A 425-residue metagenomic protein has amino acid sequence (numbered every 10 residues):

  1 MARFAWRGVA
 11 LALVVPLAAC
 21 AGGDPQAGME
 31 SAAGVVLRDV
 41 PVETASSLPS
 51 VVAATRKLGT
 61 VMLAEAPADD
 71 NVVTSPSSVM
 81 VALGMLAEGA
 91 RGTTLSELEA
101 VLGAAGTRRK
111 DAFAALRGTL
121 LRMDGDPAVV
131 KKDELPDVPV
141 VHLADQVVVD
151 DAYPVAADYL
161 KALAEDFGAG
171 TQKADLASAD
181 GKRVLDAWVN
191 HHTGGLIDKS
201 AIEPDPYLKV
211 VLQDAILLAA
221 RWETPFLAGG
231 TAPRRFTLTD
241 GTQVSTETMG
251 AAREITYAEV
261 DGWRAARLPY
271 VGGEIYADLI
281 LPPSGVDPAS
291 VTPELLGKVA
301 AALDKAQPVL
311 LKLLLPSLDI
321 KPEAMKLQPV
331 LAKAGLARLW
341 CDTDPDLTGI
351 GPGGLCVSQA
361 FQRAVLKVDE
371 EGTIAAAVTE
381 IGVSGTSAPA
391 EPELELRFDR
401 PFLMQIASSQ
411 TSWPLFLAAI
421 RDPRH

Functional and structural regions predicted by a protein language model:
A2-D175: Detector for small/aliphatic-rich hydrophobic stretches
A90-T94, V155, A219-E223, I275 (+2 more regions): Primarily extracytoplasmic ectodomains and periplasmic/lumenal surface modules that are beta-strand-rich
T94-L98, V286-A289, P322-A324, A376 (+2 more regions): Extracytoplasmic/secreted cell-surface and envelope-processing proteins
L98-G103, F226-R235, A289-K298: Short Gly/aromatic-enriched secondary-structure transition segments
D111, L116-D278, P308-S387: Non-catalytic, conformational "gating/processing" segments within enzyme and secreted inhibitor domains
I275, P282-Q307: Internal alpha/beta scaffold segment
Q359-H425: C-terminal soluble interaction/assembly domains
